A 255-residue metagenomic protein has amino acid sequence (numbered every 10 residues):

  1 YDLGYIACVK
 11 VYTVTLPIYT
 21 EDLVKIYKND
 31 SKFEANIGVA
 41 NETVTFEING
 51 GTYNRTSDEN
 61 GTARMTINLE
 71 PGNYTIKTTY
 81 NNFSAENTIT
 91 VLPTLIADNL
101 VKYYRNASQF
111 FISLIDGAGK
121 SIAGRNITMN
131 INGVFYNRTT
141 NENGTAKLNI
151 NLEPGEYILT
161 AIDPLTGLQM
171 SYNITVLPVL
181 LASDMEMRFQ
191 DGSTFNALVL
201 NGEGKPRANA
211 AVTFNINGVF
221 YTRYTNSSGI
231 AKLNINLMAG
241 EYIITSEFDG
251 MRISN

Functional and structural regions predicted by a protein language model:
Y1-V9, I48-G50, E70-N87, I131 (+3 more regions): Enriched for extracellular/lumenal, surface-exposed ectodomains of secreted and cell-surface proteins
L16-A40, I76, Y103-G119, R188-G204: Beta-strand-rich structural segments
L16-V24, P93-L100, P178-M185: Proline-enriched interdomain boundary motifs that mark the N-terminal boundary and often initiate the first structured
Y27-N29, E59, E70-P71, Y104-N106 (+7 more regions): Surface-exposed loops/turns
G38-E47, G119-N130, G204-N215: Short, ordered, surface-exposed loop/turn motifs in non-cytosolic proteins
N49-T56, N132-R138, N217-Y224: Surface-exposed loop/edge segments in extracytoplasmic proteins
S57-M65, T140-L148, T225-L233: Glycine-centered loop-to-beta-strand initiation motif
